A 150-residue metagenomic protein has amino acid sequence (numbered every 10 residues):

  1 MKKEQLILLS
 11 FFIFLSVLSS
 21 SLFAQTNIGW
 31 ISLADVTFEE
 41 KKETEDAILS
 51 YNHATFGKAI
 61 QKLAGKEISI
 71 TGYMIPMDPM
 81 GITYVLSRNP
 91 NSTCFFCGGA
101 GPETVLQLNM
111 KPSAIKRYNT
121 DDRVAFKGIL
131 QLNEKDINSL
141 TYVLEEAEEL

Functional and structural regions predicted by a protein language model:
M1-L9: Bacterial N-terminal signal peptides that target proteins for export
E4-Q5, S16, G81, E149: Functionally constrained cores in energy, signaling, and assembly domains
F14, S19-S21: N-terminal signal peptide c-region/cleavage motif recognized by signal peptidases
F23-L150: OB-fold and OB-like single-stranded nucleic-acid-recognition modules and their adjacent interaction interfaces
